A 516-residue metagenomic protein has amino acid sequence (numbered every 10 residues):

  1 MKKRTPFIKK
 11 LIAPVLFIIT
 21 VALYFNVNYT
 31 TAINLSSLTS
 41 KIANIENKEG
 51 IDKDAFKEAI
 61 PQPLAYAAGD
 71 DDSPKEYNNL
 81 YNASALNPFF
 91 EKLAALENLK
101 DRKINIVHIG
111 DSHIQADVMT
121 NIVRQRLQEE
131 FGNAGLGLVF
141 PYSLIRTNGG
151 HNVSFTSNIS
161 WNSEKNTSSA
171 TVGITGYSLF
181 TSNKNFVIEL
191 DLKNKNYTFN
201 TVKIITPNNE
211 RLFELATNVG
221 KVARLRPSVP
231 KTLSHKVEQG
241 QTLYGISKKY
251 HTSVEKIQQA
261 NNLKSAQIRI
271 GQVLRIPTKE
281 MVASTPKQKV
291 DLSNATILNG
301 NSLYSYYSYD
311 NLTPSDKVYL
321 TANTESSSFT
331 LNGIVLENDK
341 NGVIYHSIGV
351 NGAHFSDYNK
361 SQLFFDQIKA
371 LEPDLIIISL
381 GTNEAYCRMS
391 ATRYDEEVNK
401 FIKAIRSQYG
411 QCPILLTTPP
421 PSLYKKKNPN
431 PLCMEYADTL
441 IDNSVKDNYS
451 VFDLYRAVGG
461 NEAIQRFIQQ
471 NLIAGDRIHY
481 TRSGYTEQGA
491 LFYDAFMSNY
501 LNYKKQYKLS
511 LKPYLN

Functional and structural regions predicted by a protein language model:
K10-N28: Hydrophobic membrane-insertion alpha-helices, especially the h-region of bacterial N-terminal signal peptides
T30, S422-N516: Catalytic His-Asp segment of secreted/periplasmic serine-dependent ester chemistry enzymes
I33-D71: Juxtamembrane proline-rich low-complexity "stalk" or linker regions positioned immediately after a signal peptide
Y81-A95, D357-K369, E396-A404, A463: Alpha-helical scaffolding within the catalytic cores of extracellular/periplasmic polymer-degrading hydrolases
I106-G110, V237: Short hydrophobic beta-strand that contains or immediately precedes a catalytic carboxylate
Q115-R226, K287-E396, H479: Conserved SGNH/GDSL esterase-like catalytic core that processes O-acyl groups on lipids and polysaccharides
A223-V254, K264-S265, Q272-V273, T278: Primarily a LysM-type cell-wall glycan-binding module
E372-A385, R393-E397, I402, R406-Q408 (+2 more regions): Conserved N-terminal glycine/acidic-rich loop preference
